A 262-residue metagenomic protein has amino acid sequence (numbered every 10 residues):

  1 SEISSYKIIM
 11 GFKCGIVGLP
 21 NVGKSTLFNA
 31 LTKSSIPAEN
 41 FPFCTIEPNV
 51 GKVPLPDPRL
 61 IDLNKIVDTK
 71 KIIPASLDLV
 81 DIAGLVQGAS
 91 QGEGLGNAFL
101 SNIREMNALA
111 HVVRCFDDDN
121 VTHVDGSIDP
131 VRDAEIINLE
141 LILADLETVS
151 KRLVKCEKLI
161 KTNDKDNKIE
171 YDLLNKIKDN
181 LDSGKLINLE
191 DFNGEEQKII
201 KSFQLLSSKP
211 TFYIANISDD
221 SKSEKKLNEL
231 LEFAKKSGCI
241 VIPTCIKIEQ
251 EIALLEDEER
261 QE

Functional and structural regions predicted by a protein language model:
Y6-E93, N97-D117: Conserved G1/Walker A P-loop phosphate-binding module
Y6-V17, V22, F28, K155-E262: C-terminal-of-GTPase-core extension/linker across diverse P-loop GTPases
F41, G94, D129, T162-I169: A structural signal for alpha-helical segments
N49, I82-A83, V113, R152-L153 (+3 more regions): Fold-independent oxyanion-binding glycine-rich loops and adjacent beta-strand/coil segments at enzyme active sites
V53, G84-S90, R104-L143, E147 (+3 more regions): Conserved Switch II/interswitch segment of TRAFAC-class P-loop GTPases
L146-V154: Conserved phosphoryl-transfer catalytic core
